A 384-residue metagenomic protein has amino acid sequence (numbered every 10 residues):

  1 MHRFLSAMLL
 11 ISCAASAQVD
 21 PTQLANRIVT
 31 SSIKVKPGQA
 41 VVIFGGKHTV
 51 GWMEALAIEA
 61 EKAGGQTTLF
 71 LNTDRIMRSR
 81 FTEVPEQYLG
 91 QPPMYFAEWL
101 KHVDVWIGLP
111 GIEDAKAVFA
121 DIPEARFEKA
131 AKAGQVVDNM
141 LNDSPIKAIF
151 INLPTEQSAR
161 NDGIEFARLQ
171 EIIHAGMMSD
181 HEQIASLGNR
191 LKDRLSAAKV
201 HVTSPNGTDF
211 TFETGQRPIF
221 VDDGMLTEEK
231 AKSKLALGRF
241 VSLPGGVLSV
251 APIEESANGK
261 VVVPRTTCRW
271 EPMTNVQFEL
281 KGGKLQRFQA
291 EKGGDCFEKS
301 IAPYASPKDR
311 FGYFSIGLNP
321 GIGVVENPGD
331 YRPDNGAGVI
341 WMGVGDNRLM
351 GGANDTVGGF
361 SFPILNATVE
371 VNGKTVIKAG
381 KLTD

Functional and structural regions predicted by a protein language model:
M1-A7: Sec-dependent signal peptide recognition, specifically the positively charged N-region followed immediately by
I11, S16-N258, T266, A379: Active-site bordering "gate/hinge" segments that shape substrate access to catalytic or cofactor-binding pockets
H48-T49, I112-D114, T155, G207 (+8 more regions): Short, glycine-/Ser/Thr-/acidic-enriched flexible segments
A57-K62, E124, R217-I219, Q277-K281 (+3 more regions): Short, solvent-exposed amphipathic alpha-helical segments in soluble enzyme and RNA/protein-processing domains
N258, E271, Q286-A353: Dual-mode signal for accessory low-complexity, basic/Gly-rich regions
W270-T274, P363: Short, small/polar residue-rich loop motifs at catalytic or cofactor-binding pockets
M273-Q289, V369: Active-site and channel-lining beta-strand-loop segments that bind or position nucleotide-derived/phosphorylated
V339-D384: Intrinsically disordered terminal and processing segments
